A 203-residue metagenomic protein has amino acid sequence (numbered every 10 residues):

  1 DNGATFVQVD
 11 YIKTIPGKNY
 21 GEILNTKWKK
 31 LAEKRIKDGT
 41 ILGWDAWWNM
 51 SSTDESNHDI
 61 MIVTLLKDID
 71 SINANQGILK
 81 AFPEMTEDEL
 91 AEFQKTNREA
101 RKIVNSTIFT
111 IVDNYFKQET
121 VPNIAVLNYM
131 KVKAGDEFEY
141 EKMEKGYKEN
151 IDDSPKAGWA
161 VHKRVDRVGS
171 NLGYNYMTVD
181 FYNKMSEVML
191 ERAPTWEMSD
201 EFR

Functional and structural regions predicted by a protein language model:
D1-T86, A91-R203: Short S/T/G/P-rich N-terminal loop/turn motif that feeds into the first structured element of a domain
